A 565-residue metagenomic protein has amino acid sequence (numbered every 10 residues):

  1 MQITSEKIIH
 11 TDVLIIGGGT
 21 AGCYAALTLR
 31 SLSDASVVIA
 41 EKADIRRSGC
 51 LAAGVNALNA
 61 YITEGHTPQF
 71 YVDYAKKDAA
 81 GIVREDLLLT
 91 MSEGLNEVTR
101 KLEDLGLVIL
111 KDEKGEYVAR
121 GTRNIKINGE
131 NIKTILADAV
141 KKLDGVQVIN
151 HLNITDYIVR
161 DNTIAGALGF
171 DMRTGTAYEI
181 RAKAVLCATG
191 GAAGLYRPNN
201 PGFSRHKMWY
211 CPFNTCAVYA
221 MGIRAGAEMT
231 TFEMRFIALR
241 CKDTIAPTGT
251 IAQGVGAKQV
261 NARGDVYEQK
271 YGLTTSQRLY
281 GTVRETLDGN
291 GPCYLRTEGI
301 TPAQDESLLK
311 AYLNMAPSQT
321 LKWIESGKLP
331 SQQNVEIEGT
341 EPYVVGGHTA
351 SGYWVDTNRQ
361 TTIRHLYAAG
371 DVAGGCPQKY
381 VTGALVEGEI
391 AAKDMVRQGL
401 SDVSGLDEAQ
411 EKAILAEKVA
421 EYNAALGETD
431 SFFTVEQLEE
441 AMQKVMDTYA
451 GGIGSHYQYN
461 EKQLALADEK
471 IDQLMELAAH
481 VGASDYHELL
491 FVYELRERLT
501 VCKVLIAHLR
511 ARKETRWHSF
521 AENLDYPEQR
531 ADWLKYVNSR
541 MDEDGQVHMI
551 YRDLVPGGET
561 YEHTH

Functional and structural regions predicted by a protein language model:
I8-T11, T174-A184, T362: Core beta-strand elements of the Rossmann-like FAD/NAD(P) dinucleotide-binding domain in flavoenzyme oxidoreductases
V13-I39: N-terminal Rossmann-like FAD-binding beta1-loop-alpha1 element of flavoenzymes
S31-A53: Glycine-rich FAD pyrophosphate-binding loop
A43, A184, A188-A193, V372: Glycine-/small-residue-rich beta->alpha transition segments that form the dinucleotide
N59-T90: Glycine-rich active-site loop/strand segments that organize a redox cofactor
N96, E103-T155, T163, T231-Y380 (+2 more regions): Mobile, glycine/GP-rich and aromatic-enriched active-site lid/loop segments adjacent to catalytic centers
C187-A246, V381-D394: Glycine-rich loop(s) and the adjacent beta-strand/alpha-helix scaffold that form part
L400-S484: Long, amphipathic alpha-helical stalk/connector segments used for oligomerization, subunit docking, or mechanical
